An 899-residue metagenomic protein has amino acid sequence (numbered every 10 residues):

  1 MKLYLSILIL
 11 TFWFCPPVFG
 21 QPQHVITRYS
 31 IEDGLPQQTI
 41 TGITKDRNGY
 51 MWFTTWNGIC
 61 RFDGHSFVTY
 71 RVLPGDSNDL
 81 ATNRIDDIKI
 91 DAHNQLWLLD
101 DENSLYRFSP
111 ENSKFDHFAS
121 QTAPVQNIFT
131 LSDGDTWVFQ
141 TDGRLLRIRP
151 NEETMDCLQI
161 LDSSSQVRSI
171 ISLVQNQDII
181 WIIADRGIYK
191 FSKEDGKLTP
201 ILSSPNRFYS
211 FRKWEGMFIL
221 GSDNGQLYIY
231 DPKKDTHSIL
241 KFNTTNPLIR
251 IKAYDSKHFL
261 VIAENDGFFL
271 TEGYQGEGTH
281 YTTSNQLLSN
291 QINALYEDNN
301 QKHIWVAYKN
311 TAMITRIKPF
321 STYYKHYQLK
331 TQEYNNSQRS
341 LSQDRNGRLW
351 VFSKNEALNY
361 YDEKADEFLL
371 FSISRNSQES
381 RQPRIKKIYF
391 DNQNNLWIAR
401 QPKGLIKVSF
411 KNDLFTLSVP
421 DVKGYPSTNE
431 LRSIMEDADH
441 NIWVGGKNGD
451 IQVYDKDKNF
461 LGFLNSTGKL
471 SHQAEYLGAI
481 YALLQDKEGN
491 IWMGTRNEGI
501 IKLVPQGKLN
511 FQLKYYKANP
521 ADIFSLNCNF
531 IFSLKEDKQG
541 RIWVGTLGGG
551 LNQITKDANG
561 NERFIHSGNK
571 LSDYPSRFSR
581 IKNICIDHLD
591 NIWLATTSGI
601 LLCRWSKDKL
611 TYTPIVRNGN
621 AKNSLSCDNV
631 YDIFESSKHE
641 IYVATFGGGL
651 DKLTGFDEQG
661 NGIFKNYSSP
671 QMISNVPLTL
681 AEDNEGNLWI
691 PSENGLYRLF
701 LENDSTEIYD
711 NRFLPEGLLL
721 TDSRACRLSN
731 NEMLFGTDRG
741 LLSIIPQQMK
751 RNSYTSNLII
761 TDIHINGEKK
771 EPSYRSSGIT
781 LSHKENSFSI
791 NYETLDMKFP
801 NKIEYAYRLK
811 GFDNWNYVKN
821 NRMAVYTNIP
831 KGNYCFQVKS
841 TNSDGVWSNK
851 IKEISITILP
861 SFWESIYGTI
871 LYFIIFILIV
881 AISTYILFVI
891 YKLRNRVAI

Functional and structural regions predicted by a protein language model:
M1-L887: Carboxylate-rich, polar loop motifs that coordinate divalent cations or form catalytic acidic clusters
I882-I899: Cytosolic signal-transmission helices at domain junctions
